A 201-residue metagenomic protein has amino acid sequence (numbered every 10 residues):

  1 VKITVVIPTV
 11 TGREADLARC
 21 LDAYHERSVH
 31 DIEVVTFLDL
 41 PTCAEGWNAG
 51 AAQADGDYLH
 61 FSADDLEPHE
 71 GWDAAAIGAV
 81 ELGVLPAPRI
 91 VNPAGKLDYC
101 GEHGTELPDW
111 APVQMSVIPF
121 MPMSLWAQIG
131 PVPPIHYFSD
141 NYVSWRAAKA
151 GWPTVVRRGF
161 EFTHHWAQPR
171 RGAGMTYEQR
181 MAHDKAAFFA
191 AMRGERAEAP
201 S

Functional and structural regions predicted by a protein language model:
R19-D31: Short, acidic, metal-binding catalytic loop of nucleotide-sugar glycosyltransferases
L40-A54: Glycine-rich, basic loop-to-helix element that forms the pyrophosphate-binding segment of sugar-nucleotide handling
G56-E67: Short beta-strand-to-loop acidic/aromatic patch adjacent to the donor-nucleotide binding site
D73-L85: Conserved donor-nucleotide/metal-binding helix-loop-beta segment in metal-dependent transferases, i.e., the alpha-helix
P86-E102: Short beta-strand-to-loop element that shapes/binds the nucleotide-sugar donor at the catalytic cleft/hinge
H103-M121, H136: A recurrent flexible, glycine/aromatic-enriched loop bordering the glycosyltransferase active site that acts as
Y137-V143: Acidic donor-binding loop at a coil-to-helix junction in glycosyltransferase catalytic cores that engages
V155-T176: Active-site donor/metal-binding and catalytic loop motifs of nucleotide-sugar-dependent glycosylation enzymes
